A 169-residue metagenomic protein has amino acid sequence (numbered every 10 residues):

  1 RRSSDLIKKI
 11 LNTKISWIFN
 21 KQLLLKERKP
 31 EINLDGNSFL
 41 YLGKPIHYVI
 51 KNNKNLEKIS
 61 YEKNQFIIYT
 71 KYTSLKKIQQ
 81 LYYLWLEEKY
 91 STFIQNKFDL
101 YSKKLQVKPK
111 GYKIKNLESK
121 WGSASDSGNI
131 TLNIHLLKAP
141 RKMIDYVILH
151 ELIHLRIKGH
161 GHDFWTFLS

Functional and structural regions predicted by a protein language model:
R1-Y146, L155-S169: Active-site-proximal or metal-binding-adjacent scaffold patches in catalytic folds
E151: Walker B catalytic acidic pair
